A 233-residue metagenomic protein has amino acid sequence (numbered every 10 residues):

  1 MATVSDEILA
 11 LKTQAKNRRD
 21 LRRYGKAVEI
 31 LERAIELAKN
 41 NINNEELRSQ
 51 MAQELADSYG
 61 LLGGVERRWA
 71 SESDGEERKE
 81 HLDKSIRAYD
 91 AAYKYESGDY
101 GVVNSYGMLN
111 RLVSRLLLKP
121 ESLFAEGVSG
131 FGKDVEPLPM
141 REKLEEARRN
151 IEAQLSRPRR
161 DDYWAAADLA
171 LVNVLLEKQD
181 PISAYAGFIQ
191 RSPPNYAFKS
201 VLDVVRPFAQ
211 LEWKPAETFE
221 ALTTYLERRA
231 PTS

Functional and structural regions predicted by a protein language model:
M1-R22, E32, S49-E72, E96-S129 (+2 more regions): Amphipathic alpha-helical repeat scaffolds of TPR domains
R18, L31, A38-E45, Y89-A92 (+5 more regions): Alpha-helical junction/boundary sensor with strong preference for TPR arrays
I30-A34, E77-R87, S122-L155, Q179-R191 (+1 more regions): Alpha-helical repeat scaffolds
N41-I42, S58, G75, K84 (+1 more regions): Short linear motifs in intrinsically disordered/low-complexity regions
S200-S233: Terminal, low-structured helical/coil segments at or just beyond the last alpha-helical repeat
